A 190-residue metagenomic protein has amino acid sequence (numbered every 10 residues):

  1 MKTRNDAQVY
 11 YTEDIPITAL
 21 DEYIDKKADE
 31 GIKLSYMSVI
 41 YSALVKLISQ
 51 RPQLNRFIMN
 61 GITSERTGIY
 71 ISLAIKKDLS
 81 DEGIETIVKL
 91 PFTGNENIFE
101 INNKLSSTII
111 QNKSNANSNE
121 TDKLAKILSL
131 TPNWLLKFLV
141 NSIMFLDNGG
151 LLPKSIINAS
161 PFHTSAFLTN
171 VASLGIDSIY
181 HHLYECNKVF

Functional and structural regions predicted by a protein language model:
M1-F190: C-terminal catalytic/motor cores of large multi-domain enzyme assemblies
